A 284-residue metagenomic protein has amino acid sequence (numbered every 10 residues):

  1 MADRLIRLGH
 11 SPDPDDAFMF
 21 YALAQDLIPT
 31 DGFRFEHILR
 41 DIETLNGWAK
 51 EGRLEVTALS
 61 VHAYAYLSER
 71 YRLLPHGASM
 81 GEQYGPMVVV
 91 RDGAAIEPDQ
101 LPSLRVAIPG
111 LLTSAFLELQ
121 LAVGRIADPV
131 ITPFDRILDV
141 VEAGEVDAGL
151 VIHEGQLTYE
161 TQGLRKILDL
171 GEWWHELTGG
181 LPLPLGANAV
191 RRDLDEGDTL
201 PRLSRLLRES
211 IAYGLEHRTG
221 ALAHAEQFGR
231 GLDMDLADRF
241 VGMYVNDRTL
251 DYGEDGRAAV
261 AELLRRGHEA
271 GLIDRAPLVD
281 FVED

Functional and structural regions predicted by a protein language model:
D3-Q25, L39, P86-A148, H153-L157 (+1 more regions): Bilobed "Venus flytrap"/periplasmic-binding protein-like clamshell domains and structurally analogous long
I6-R7, R70-S79, R105: A structural signal for short loop-to-beta-strand junctions that line the ligand-binding cleft of periplasmic/secreted
D15-F18, I28-S60: Extracytoplasmic small-molecule ligand-binding "clamshell" domains of the periplasmic binding protein/Venus flytrap
D41-E43, G52-A65, P133-F134, V151-L157: Beta->alpha turn/N-cap motifs
L73-I96, E176-D193: Hydrophobic/proline-rich hinge and linker segments of small-molecule sensing/allosteric domains, predominantly
D135-E226: Pocket-lining segment of extracytoplasmic ligand-binding domains
D195-R266: Secondary-structure end/capping motifs
R266-D284: Conserved C-terminal helix/tail region of periplasmic/extracytoplasmic solute-binding proteins
